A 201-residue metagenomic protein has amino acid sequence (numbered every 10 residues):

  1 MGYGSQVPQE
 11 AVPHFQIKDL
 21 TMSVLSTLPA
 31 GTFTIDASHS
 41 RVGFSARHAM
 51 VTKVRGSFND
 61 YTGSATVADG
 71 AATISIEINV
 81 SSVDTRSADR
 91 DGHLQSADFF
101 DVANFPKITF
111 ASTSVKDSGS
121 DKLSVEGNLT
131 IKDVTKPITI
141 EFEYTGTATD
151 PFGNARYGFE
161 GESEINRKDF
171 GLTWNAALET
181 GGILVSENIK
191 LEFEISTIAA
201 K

Functional and structural regions predicted by a protein language model:
M1-T21: N-terminal amphipathic/basic-hydrophobic helices that include classical n-h-c signal peptides and signal-anchor
F15-K201: Low-complexity, acidic/polar, glycine-enriched regions of mature
